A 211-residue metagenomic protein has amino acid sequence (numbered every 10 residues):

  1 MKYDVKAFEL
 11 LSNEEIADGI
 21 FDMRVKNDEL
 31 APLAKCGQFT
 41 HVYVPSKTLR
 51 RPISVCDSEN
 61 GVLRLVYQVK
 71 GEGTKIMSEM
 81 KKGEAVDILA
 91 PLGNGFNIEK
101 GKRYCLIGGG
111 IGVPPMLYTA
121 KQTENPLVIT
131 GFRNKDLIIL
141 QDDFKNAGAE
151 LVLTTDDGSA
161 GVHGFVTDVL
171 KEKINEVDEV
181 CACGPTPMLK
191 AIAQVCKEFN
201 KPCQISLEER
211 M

Functional and structural regions predicted by a protein language model:
K2-E84: Ferredoxin-reductase
E72-R210: FNR/FR-type flavoprotein reductase catalytic core
